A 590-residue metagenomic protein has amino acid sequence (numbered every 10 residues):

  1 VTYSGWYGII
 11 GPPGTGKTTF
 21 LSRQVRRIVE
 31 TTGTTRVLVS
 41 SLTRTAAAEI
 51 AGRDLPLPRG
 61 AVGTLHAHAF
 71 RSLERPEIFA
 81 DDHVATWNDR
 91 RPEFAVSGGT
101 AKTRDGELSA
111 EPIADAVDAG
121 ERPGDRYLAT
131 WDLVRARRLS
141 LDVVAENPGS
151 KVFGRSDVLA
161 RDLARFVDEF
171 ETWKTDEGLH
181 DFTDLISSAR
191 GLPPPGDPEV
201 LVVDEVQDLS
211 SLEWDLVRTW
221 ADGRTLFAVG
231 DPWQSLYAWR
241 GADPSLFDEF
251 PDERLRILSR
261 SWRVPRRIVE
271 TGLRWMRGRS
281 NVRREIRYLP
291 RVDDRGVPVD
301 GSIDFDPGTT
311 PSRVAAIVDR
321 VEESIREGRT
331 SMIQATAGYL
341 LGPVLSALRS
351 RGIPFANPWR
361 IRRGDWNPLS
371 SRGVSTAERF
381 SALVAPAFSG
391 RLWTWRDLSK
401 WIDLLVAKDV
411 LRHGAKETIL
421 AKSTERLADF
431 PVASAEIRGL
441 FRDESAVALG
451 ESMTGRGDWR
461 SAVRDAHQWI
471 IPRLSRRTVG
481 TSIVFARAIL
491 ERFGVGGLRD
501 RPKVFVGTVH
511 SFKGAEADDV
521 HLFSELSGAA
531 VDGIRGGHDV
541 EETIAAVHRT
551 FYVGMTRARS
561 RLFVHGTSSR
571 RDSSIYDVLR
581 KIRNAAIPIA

Functional and structural regions predicted by a protein language model:
V1-D81, E270-L273, G507, F512 (+1 more regions): P-loop NTPase Walker
V1-I10, T19-F20, E107-V202, S211-L216 (+2 more regions): Accessory N-terminal region flanking or inserted into the helicase ATPase core in nucleic-acid motor proteins
P12-T15, T19, L42-T45, G196 (+8 more regions): Conserved helicase motor core of SF1/SF2 NTP-dependent helicases
T15, R44, A67, R71 (+3 more regions): Core RecA-like ATPase module of SF1/SF2 helicases and allied nucleic-acid translocases
T34-T35, D222-T225, A558-S560: A short helix->loop->beta-strand "cap" motif at the edges of active sites that frequently abuts
R36, L42-T130, N357-R362: Conserved P-loop NTPase-based nucleic-acid remodeling module centered on helicase motor cores
D306-R329: Conserved interdomain hinge at the start of the Helicase C-terminal
E542, T550-M555, R559-A590: Helicase C-terminal subdomain and adjacent C-terminal extension
